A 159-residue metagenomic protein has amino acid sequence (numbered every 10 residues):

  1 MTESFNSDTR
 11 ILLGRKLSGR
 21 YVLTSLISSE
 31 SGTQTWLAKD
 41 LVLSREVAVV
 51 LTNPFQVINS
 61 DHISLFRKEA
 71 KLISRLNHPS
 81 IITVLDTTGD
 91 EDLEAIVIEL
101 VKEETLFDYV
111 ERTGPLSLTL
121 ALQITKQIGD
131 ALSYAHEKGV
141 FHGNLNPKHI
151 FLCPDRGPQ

Functional and structural regions predicted by a protein language model:
L23-S31, T35: Protein kinase glycine-rich loop
S28, K68, L76-S80: Flexible N-lobe loop architecture of eukaryotic-like protein kinase catalytic domains
K39-E46: Conserved N-lobe loop of protein kinases adjacent to the ATP-binding glycine-rich P-loop
N53-R75: AlphaC helix of the eukaryotic protein kinase fold
T87: Activation-segment/catalytic-loop signature of the eukaryotic protein kinase fold
E91-T105, Y109: Conserved short submotifs of the Hanks-type protein kinase catalytic core that shape the nucleotide-binding pocket
I124-T125: Activation segment signature within eukaryotic-like protein kinase domains
G129-V140: Protein kinase catalytic-loop region centered on the HRD/HxD motif
